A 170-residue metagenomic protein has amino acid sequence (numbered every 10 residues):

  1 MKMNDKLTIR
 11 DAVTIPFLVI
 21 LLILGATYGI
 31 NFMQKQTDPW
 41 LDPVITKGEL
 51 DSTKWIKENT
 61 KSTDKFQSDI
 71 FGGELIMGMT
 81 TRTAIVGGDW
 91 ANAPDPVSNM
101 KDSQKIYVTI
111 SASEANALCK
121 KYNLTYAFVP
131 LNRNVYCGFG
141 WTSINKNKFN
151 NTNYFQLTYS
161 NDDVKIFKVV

Functional and structural regions predicted by a protein language model:
N4, I9-V170: Extracytoplasmic
